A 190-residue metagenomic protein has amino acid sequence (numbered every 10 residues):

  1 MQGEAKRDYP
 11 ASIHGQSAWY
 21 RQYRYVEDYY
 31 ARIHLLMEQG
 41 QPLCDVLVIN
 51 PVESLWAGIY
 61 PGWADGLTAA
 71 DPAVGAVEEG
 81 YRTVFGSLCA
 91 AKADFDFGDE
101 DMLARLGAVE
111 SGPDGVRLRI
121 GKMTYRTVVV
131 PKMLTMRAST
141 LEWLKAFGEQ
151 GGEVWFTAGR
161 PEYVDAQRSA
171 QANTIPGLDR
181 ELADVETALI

Functional and structural regions predicted by a protein language model:
M1-I190: Carbohydrate-binding surfaces of carbohydrate-active enzymes
